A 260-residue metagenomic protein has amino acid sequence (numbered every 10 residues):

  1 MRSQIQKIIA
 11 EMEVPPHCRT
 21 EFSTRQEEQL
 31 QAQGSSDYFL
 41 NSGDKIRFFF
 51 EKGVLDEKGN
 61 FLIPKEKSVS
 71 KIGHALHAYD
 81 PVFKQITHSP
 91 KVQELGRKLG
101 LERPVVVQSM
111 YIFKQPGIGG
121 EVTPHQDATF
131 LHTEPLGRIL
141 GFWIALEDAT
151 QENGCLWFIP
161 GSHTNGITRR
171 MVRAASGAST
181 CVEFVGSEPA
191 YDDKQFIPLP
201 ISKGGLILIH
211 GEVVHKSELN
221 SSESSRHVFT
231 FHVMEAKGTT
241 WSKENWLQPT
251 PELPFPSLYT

Functional and structural regions predicted by a protein language model:
M1-V122, P256: Non-heme Fe(II)-dependent double-stranded beta-helix
P15, R19, Q33-S36, G43-D44 (+3 more regions): Non-heme Fe(II)/2-oxoglutarate
D80-K84, E94-L95, T129-H132, I144-E147 (+1 more regions): Short helix-to-loop capping/linker segments positioned immediately adjacent to catalytic or ligand/cofactor-binding
I86, L101-V105, Q115-G117, A128-P135 (+2 more regions): Active-site region of the double-stranded beta-helix
F113-T129, G211-K216: Conserved short histidine dyad/triad with adjacent acidic residue
T123, E134-L136, N220-S224: Short glycine/proline-enriched turns and hinge-like loops at secondary-structure junctions
H125, H132-Q151, P200-K203, L208 (+1 more regions): Short, conserved beta-strand element in jelly-roll/cupin
A149-V213: Double-stranded beta-helix
